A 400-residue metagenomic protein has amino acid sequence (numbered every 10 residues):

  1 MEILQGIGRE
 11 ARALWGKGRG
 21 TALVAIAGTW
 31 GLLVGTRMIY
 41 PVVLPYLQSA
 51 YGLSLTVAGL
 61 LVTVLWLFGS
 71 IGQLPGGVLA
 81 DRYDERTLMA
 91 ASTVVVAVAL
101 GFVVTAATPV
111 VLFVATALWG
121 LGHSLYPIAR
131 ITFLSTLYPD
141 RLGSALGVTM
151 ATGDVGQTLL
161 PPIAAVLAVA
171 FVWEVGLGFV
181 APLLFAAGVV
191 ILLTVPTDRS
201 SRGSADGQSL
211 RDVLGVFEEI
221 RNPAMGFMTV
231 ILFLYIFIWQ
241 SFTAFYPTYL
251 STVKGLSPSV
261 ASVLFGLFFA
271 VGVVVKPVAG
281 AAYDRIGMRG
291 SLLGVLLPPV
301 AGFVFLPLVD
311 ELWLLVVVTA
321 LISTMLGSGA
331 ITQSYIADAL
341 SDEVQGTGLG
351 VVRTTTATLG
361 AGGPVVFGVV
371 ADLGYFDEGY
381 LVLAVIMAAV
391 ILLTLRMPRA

Functional and structural regions predicted by a protein language model:
M1-I7, L192-F217: Flexible cytoplasmic inter-helical loops of multi-pass small-molecule transporters
Y40-P41, N222-G266, A270-V274: Extracytoplasmic gate region of multi-pass secondary transporters
L47-Q48, L79-A80, I163-F171, L250-S251 (+2 more regions): Interfacial helix-cap and linker-helix signal at transmembrane-aqueous boundaries of multi-pass secondary transporters
I71-V110: Conserved MFS/SLC helix-loop-helix module at the cytosolic interface between two early adjacent transmembrane helices
F113-V155: Cytoplasmic helix-loop-helix junction between adjacent transmembrane helices in 12-TM secondary transporters
D140, T149-R199: Helix-loop-helix hairpin linking two adjacent transmembrane segments in secondary transporters
I286-T332: C-terminal transmembrane helical hairpin of 12-TM major facilitator-type secondary transporters
A337-F376: A late C-terminal transmembrane helix in Major Facilitator Superfamily
